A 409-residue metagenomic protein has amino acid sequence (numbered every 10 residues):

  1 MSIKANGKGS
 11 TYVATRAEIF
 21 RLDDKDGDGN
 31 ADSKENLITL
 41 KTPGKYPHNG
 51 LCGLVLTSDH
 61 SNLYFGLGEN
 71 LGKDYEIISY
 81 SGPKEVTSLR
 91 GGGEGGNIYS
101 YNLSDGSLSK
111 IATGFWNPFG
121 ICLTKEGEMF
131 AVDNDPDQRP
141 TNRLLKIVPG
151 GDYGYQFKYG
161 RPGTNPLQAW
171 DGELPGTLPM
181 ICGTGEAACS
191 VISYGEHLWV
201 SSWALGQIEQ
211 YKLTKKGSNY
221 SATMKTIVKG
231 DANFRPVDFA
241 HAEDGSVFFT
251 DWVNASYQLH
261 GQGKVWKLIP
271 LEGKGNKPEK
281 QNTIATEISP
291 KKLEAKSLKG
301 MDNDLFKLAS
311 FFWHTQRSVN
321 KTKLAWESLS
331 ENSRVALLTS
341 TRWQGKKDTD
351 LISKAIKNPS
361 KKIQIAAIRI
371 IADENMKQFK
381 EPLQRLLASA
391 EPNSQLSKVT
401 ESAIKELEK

Functional and structural regions predicted by a protein language model:
M1-E294: Beta-propeller domains with acidic blade repeats across secreted/periplasmic ectodomains and cytosolic WD/CNH propellers
N6, A14, T124, F234 (+5 more regions): Residue-level signal for short amphipathic helical patches enriched in basic/charged and nearby hydrophobic residues
L40-G44, H48, A131-G154, N276 (+2 more regions): Long amphipathic alpha-helical scaffold regions
P43, G114-N117, S328, N358 (+1 more regions): Membrane-interface junctions
N142, E186-C189, G206, Y211 (+12 more regions): Feature representing long, continuous alpha-helical segments
P149, W203, K212-K216, A232 (+11 more regions): Hydrophobic alpha-helix feature that most strongly marks membrane-spanning transmembrane helices and their immediate
K280-K292, K296, D304-R317, L324 (+5 more regions): Structural detector for internal amphipathic alpha-helices that build alpha-solenoid repeat scaffolds
